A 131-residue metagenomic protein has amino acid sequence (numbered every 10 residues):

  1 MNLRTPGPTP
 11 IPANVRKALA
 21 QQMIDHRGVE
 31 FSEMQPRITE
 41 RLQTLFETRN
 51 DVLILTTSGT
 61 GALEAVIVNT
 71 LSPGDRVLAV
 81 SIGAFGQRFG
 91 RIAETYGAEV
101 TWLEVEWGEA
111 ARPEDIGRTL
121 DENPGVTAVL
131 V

Functional and structural regions predicted by a protein language model:
M1-T56, T60: A glycine-/small-polar-enriched, mobile loop at the entrance of the PLP active site in fold-type I
I38, L42, V66, I116-L120: Generic hydrophobic alpha-helical segments
F46, L71, L120-N123: A generic alpha-to-beta junction signature in SAM-dependent methyltransferases
R49-L78, I82, G86-G90: Conserved beta-loop-alpha segment that forms the PLP phosphate-binding cup at the N-terminus of a helix
L53, E99-L103: General small-molecule cofactor/ligand-binding pocket signal
R88-E99, E114-T119: Active-site-proximal loop->helix
L103-E109: Short beta->alpha junction loops
A111-V131: Active-site phosphate-binding strand-loop segment of PLP-dependent enzymes
